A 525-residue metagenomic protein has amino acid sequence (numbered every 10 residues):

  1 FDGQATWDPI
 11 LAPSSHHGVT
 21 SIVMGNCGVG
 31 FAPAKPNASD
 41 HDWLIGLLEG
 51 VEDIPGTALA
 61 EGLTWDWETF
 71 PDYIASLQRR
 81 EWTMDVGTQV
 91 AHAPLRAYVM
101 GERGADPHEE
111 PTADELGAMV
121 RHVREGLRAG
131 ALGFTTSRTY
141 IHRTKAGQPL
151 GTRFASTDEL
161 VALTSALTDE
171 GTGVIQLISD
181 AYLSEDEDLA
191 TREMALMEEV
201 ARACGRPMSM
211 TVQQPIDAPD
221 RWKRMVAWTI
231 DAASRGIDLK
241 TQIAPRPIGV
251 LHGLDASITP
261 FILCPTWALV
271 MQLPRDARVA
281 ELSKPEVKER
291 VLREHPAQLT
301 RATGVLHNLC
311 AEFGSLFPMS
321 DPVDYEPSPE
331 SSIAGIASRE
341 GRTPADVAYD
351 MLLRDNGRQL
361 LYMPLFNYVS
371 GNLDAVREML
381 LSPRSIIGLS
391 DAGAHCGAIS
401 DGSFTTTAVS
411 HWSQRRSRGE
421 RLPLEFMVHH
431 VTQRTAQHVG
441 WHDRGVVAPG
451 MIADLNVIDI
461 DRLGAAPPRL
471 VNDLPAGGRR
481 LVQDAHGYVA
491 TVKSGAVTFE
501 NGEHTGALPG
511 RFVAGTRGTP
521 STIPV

Functional and structural regions predicted by a protein language model:
F1, G28-V29, T139-I141, D180-Y182 (+9 more regions): Short, glycine-/Ser/Thr-/acidic-enriched flexible segments
F1-Q4, F134-T136: Histidine-centered catalytic micro-motifs
T6-G133, D169-E170: Divalent-metal coordination cores built from histidine and acidic residues
G18, V86, G130, Q242 (+7 more regions): Divalent metal-coordination and catalytic microenvironments
Y73-L77, T83, Q89-E102, P107-E115 (+5 more regions): Active-site neighborhoods of metal-dependent hydrolases
L360-S370, V376, P423-V428, A436-L470: Acidic, glycine-enriched loop/beta-strand segments at the rims of small-molecule binding/catalytic pockets
D374, E378-S385, F404, V457-R511: C-terminal cap of metal-dependent C-N hydrolases
F512-V525: Short, solvent-exposed cationic patches
